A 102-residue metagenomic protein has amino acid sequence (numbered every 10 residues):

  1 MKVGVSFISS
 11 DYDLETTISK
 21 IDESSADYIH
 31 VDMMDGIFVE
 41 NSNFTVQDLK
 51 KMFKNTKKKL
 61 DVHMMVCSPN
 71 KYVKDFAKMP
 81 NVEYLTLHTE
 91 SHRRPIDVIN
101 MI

Functional and structural regions predicted by a protein language model:
M1-T86, E90-D97, M101: Conserved N-terminal beta1-alpha1 strand-loop-helix module at the mouth
